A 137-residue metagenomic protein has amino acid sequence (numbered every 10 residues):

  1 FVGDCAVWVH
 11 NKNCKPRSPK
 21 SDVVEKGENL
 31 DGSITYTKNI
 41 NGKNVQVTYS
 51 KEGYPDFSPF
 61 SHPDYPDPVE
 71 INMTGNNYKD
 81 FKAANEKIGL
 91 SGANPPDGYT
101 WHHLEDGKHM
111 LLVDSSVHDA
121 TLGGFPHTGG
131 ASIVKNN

Functional and structural regions predicted by a protein language model:
F1-S18: Autoprocessing domains of the Hint superfamily
P16-T100, L104-N137: Nuclease and nuclease-like effector domains acting on nucleic acids or nucleotide cofactors
